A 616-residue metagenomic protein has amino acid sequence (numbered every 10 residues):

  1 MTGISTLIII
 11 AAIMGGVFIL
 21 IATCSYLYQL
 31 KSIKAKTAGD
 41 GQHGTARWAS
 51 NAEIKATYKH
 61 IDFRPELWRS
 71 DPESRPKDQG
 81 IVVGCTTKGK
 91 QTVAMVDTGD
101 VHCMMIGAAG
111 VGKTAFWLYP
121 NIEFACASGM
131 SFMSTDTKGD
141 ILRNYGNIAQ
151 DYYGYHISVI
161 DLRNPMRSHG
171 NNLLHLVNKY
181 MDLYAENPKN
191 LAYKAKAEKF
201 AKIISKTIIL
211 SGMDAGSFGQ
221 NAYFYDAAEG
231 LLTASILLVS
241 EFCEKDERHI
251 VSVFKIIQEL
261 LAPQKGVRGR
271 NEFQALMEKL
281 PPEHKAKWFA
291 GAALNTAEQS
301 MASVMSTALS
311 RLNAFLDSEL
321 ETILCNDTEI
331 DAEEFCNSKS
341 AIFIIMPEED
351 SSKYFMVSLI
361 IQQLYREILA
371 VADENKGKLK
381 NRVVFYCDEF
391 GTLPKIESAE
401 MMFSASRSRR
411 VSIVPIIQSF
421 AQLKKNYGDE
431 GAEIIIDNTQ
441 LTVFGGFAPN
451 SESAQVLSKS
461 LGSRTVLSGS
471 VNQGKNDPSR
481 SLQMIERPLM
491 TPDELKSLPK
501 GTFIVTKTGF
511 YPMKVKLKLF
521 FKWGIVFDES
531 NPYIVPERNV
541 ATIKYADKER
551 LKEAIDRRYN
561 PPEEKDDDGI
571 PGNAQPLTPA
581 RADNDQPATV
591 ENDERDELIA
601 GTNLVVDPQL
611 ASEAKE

Functional and structural regions predicted by a protein language model:
M1-V111, A115-E123, S128, M166 (+3 more regions): Basic- and hydrophobic-enriched, low-structure N-terminal and domain-boundary segments that flank ATP-binding catalytic
F18, K514-V515: RecA-like P-loop NTPase motor core of helicase/translocase proteins
G39-R47, I345, Q440, D583 (+1 more regions): A composition-driven signal for long, intrinsically disordered, charge-rich low-complexity tracts
T45-A52, Y58, S70-Q91, P282 (+5 more regions): N-terminal short leaders/motifs
K77, V82-K90, A94-V411, N426-Y427 (+3 more regions): P-loop NTPase motor domains
F403-I504: Conserved ATP-driven motor cores of ASCE-family P-loop NTPases powering translocation/secretion/packaging/pilus
K518: Short, surface-exposed polybasic-aromatic patches that bind anionic ligands, especially phosphate groups
